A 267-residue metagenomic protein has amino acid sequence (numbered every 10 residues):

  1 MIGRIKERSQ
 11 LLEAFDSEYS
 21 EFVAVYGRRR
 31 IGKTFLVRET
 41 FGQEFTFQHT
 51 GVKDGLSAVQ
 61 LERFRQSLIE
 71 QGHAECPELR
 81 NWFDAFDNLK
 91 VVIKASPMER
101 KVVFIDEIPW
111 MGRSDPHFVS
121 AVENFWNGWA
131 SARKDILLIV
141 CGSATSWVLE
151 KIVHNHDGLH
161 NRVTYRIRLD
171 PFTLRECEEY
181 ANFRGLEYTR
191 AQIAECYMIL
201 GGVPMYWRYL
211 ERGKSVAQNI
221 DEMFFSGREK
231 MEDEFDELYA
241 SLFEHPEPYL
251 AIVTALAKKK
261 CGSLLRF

Functional and structural regions predicted by a protein language model:
M1-F267: Phosphate-binding site recognition
